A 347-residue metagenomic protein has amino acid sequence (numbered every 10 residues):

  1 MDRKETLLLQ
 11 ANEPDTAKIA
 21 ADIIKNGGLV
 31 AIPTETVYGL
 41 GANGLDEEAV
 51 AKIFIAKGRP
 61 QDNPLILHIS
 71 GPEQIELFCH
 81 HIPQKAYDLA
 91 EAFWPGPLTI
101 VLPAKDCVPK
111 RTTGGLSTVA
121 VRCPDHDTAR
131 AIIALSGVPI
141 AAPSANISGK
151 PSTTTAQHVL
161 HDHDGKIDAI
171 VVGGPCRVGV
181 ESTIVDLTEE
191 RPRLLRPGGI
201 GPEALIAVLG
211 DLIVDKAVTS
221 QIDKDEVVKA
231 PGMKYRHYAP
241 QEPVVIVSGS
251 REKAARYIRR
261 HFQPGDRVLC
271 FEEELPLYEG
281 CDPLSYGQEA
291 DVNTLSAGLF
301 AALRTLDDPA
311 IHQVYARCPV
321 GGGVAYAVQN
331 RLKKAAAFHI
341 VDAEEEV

Functional and structural regions predicted by a protein language model:
M1-V347: Active-site-adjacent structural elements in enzyme catalytic cores
